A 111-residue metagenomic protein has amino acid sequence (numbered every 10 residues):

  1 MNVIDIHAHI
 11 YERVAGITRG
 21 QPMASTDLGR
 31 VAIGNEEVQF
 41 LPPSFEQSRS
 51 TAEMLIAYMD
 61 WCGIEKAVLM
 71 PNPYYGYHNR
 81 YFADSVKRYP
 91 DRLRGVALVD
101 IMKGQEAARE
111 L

Functional and structural regions predicted by a protein language model:
M1-L111: Helix-coil boundary/capping segments in enzymes
